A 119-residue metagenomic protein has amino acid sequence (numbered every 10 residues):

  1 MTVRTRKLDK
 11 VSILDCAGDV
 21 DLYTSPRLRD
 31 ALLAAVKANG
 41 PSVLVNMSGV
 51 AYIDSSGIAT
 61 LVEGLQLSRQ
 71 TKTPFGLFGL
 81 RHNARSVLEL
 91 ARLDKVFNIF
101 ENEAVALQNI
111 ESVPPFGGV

Functional and structural regions predicted by a protein language model:
M1-D15: Short beta-strand/loop segment at the start of cytosolic alpha/beta domains
R4-R6, F78, F100: General small-molecule cofactor/ligand-binding pocket signal
L8-K10, S48, A104: Conserved catalytic submotifs in the C-terminal HATPase_c
L22-F97: Amphipathic alpha-helical interaction surfaces in cytosolic regulatory modules
I99-V119: A charged, well-structured terminal subsegment
